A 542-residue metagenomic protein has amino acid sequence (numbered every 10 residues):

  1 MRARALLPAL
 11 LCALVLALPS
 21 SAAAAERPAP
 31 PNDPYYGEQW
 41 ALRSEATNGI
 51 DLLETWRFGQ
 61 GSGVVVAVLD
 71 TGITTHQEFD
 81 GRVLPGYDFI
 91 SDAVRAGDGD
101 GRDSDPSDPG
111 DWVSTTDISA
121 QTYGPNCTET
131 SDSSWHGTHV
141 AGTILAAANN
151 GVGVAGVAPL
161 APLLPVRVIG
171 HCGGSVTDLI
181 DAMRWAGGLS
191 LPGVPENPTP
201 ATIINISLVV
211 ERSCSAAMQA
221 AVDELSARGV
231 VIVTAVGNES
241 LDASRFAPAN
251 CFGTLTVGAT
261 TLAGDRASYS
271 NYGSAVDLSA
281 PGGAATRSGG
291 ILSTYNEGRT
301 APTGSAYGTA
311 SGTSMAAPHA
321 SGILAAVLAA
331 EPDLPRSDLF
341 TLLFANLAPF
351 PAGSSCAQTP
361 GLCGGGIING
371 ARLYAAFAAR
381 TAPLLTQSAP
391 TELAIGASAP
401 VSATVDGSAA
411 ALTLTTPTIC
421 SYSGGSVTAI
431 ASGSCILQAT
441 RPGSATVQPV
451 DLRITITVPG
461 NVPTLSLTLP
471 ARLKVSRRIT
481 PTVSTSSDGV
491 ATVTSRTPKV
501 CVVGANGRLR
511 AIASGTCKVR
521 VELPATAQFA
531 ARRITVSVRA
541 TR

Functional and structural regions predicted by a protein language model:
P8-P19: Bacterial N-terminal signal peptides
S20-A24: Sec/Tat signal peptide C-region and signal peptidase I cleavage site
E26-P162, H171-G174, D178-W185, L189-P200 (+2 more regions): Active-site core segment of subtilase-fold serine proteases
V65-L69, P85-D88, H139-T143, A155-G156 (+9 more regions): Structural recognition of the beta-strand scaffold that forms the well-ordered cores of secreted hydrolase catalytic
T71-T75, F79, A148-N150, I169-C172 (+6 more regions): Acidic glycine-/aspartate-rich tracts in secreted/extracellular proteins
D92, V230, F246-A329, D333 (+2 more regions): Extracellular S/T/G-rich loop segment that most often corresponds to the catalytic His/Ser-adjacent loop
R184-G188, G193-L208, C214-A221, R228-V230 (+3 more regions): C-terminal subdomain of the subtilisin-like protease fold in secreted/lumenal serine endopeptidases
A379-R542: Solvent-exposed beta-strand/loop surfaces, strongest in extracytoplasmic domains of secreted and cell-surface proteins
